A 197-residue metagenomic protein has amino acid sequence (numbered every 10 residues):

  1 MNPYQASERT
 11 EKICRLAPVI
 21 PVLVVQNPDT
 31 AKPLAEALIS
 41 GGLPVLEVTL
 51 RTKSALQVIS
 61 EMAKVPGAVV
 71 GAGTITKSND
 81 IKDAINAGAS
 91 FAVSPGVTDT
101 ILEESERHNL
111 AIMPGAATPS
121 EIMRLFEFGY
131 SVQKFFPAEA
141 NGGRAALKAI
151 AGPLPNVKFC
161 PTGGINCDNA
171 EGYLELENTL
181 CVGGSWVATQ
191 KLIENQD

Functional and structural regions predicted by a protein language model:
M1-S90, R107, N156, C167-D168 (+2 more regions): Conserved N-terminal beta1-alpha1 strand-loop-helix module at the mouth
V24-N27, A72-S78, S94-V97, P114-P119 (+2 more regions): Glycine-rich beta-to-alpha transition loops that act as phosphate-gripper elements at the mouths of alpha/beta enzyme
L34, K77-A87, S120-F128, A145 (+2 more regions): Catalytic cores of alpha/beta
L46-L50, G71-A72, A92-S94, G115 (+2 more regions): Short beta-strand segments at enzyme active-site cores
D80-K82, I101-S105, I122-E127, G143-A146 (+1 more regions): Short, charged, surface-exposed secondary-structure boundary motifs
F91, P95-S131, F136-N141: Histidine/lysine/aspartate-rich catalytic loop segments that bind and position anionic ligands
F91-I101, K134-R144, E177-D197: Glycine-rich phosphate-binding active-site loops on the catalytic face of alpha/beta enzymes
G129, K134, A146, P155-N156: A contiguous pocket-lining binding segment that forms or flanks enzyme active sites
